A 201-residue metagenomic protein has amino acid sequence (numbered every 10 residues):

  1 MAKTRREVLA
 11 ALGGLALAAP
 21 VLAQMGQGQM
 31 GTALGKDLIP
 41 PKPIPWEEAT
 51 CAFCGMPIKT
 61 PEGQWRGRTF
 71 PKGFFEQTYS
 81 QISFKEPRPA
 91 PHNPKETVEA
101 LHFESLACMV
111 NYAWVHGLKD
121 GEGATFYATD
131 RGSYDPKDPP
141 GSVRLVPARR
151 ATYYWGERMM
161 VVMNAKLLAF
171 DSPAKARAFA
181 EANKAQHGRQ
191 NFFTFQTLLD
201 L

Functional and structural regions predicted by a protein language model:
M1-A16: N-terminal secretory signal peptides and thylakoid transit peptides that target proteins across membranes
G28-I39, Q77-Y79: Short Cys/His-rich Zn2+-coordinating modules
E48: Residues immediately within or flanking Cys/His clusters that coordinate Zn2+ in small zinc-binding modules
C51: Short cysteine-rich clusters marking metal-coordination/redox-active sites
G55: Cys/His-coordinated zinc-binding microdomains
P61-E86: Short recognition patches in nucleic-acid-associated and regulatory proteins
E96-D138: Mid-length scaffold segments of soluble, non-membrane domains
G123-R177: Thiol/selenol-based redox catalytic cores and closely related redox-interacting motifs
